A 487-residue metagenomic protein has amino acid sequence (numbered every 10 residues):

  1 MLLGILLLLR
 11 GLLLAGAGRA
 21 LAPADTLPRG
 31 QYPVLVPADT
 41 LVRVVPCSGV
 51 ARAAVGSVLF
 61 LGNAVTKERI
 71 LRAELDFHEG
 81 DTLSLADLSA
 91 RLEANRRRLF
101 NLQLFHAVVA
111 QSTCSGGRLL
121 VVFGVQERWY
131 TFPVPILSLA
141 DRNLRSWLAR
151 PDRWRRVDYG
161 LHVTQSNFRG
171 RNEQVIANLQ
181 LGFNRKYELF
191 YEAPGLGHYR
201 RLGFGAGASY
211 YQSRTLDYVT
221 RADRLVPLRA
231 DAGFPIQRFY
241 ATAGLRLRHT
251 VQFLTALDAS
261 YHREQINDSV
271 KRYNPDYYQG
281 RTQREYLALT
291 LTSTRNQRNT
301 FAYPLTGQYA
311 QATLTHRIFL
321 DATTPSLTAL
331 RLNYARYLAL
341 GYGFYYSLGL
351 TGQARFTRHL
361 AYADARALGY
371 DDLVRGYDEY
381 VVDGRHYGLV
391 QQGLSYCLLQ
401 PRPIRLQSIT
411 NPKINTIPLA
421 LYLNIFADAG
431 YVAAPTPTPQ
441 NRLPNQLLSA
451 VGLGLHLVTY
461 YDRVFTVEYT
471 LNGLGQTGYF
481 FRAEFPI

Functional and structural regions predicted by a protein language model:
M1-G30: Bacterial Sec-dependent N-terminal signal peptides
L21-N143, H162, I176-G197, T328-N333 (+3 more regions): Periplasmic polypeptide-binding modules associated with outer-membrane biogenesis and secretion
L120, G124-T290, R295-R298, R366-D372 (+3 more regions): Gram-negative/organellar outer-membrane beta-barrel architecture
S209-S213, H262-E264, T313-F319, Q353-T357 (+1 more regions): Short glycine-rich beta-strand segments
D276-G280, E285, D364-V374, Y431-L443 (+1 more regions): Solvent-exposed, glycine/polar-rich loop segments of beta-barrel outer-membrane systems
Y286-T416: C-terminal outer-membrane beta-barrel translocator/porin domains of Gram-negative envelope proteins and their
G343, G393-P403, Q407-V451: Outer-membrane beta-barrel transmembrane domain signature
